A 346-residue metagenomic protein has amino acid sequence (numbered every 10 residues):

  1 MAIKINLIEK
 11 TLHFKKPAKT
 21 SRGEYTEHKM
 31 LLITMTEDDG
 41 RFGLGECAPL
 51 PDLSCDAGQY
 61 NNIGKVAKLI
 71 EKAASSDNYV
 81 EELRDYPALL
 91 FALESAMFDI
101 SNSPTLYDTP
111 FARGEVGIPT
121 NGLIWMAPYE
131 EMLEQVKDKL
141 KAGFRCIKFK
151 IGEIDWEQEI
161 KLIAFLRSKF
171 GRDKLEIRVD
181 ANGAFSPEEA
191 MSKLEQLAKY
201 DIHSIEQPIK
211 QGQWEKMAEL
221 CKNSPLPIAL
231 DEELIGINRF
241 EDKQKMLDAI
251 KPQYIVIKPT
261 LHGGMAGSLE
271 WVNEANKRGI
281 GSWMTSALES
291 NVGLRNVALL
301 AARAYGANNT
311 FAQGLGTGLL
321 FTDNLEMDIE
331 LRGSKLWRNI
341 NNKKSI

Functional and structural regions predicted by a protein language model:
M1-I177, N182-A184, E195-A198, L325-I346: N-terminal capping/lid subdomain adjacent to the active-site entrance of alpha/beta enzymes
K10-H13, M126, L234, L288 (+1 more regions): Short, solvent-exposed coil/turn elements at secondary-structure transition points
C47, Q207, L315: Active-site donor-binding loop signature of nucleotide-sugar glycosyltransferases
D99-I100, L300-R303: Active-site catalytic microenvironments for nucleophilic, acid-base chemistry
P104, K216, D231, N308-F311: Secondary-structure transition/capping residues
I154-A301, L320-R332: Catalytic core of soluble alpha/beta enzymes
Y305-G318: Short helix/strand-capping turn motifs
